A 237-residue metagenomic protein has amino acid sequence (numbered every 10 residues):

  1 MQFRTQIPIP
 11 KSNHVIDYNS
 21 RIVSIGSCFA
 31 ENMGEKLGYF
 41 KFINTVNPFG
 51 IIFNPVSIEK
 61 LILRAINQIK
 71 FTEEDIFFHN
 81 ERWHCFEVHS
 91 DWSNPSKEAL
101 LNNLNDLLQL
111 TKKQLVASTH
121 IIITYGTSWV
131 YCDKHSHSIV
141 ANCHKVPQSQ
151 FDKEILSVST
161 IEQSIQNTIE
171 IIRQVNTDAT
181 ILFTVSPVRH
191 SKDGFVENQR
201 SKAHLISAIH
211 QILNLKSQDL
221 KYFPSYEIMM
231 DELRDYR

Functional and structural regions predicted by a protein language model:
M1-R237: Extracellular glycan-modifying ectodomains
